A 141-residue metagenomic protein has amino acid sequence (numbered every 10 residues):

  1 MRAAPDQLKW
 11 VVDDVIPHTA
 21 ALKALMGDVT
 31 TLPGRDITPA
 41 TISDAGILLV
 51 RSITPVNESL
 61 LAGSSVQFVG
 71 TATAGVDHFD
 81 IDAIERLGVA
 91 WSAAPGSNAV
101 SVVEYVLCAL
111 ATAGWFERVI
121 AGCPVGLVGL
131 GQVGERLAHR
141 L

Functional and structural regions predicted by a protein language model:
M1-A45: N-terminal glycine-/charge-rich "phosphate-binding" loop or analogous flexible N-terminal tail
D6, G114-L141: Rossmann-like dinucleotide/phosphate-binding beta-alpha-beta segment
L8, G27-V29, V66-Q67, V89 (+1 more regions): A structural micro-motif
K9-V11, L49, G70, G126: Short, well-ordered beta-strand segments
V15-P17, G34-D36, R51-V56, T73-V76 (+1 more regions): Short beta->alpha connector loops
T19-M26, P39-S43, S59-G63, F79-R86 (+1 more regions): Short loop/helix-cap segments at secondary-structure boundaries that form the rim of catalytic
G46-R118: Phosphate/diphosphate ligand-binding glycine-rich loop within oxidoreductases
